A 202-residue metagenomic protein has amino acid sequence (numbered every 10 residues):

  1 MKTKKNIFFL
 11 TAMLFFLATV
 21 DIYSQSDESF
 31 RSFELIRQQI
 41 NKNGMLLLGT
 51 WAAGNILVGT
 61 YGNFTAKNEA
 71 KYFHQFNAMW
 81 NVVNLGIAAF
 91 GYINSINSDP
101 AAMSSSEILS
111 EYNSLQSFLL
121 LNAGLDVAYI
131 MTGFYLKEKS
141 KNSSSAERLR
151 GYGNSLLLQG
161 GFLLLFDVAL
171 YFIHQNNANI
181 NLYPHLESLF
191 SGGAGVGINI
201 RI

Functional and structural regions predicted by a protein language model:
K2, F64-Y72, N142-A146: Membrane-interface helix-boundary motifs at transmembrane edges
T3-F8, L14, Y23-E34, I40-L47 (+5 more regions): Replace "edges of transmembrane helices
F15-V20, V58-T65, I87-N94, T132-L136 (+1 more regions): Residue-level signal for alpha-helical transmembrane segments in multi-pass membrane proteins
R31-E34, Y61, L85: Charge-biased, low-complexity intrinsically disordered regions
R37-A53, N63-A70: Cationic, glycine-rich low-complexity segments
W51-V58, W80-F90, N94, L125-T132 (+1 more regions): Membrane-embedded alpha-helical transmembrane segments of multi-pass integral membrane proteins
N68-N84: Loop-to-helix transition at the N-terminal end of transmembrane alpha-helices
